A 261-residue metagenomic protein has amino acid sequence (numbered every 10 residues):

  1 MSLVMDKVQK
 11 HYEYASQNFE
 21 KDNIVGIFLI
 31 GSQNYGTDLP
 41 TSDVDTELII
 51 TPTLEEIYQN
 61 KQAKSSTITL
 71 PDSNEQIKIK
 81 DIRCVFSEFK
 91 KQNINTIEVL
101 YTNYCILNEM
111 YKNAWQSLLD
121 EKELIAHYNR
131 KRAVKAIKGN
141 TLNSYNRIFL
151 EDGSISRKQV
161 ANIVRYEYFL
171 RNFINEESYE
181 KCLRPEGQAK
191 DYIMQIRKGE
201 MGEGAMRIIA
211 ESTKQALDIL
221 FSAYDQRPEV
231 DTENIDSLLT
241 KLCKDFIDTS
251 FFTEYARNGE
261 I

Functional and structural regions predicted by a protein language model:
M1-F28: Helical scaffold of the NTase/Pol beta-like nucleotidyltransferase catalytic core
N18-K21, S32-N34, D38, D225 (+1 more regions): Conserved, well-structured beta-alpha core segment at the onset of a catalytic domain
G31-D72, I163: Catalytic metal-binding acidic patch
G36-L39, S73-N74, E151-K158: Conserved aromatic-histidine-acidic binding/catalytic patches
I50, F89, E167-I174, F246 (+1 more regions): Generic structural signal for hydrophobic core residues of well-folded globular domains
I57-T141: A basic- and aromatic-enriched beta-loop-alpha substructure that forms the phosphate/nucleotide- and DNA/RNA-contacting
L107-K244: Conserved nucleotidyltransferase catalytic core and NTase-mimicking acidic/glycine-rich helix/loop elements in nucleic
I235-I261: Acidic, carboxylate-rich catalytic segments that either coordinate divalent cations
